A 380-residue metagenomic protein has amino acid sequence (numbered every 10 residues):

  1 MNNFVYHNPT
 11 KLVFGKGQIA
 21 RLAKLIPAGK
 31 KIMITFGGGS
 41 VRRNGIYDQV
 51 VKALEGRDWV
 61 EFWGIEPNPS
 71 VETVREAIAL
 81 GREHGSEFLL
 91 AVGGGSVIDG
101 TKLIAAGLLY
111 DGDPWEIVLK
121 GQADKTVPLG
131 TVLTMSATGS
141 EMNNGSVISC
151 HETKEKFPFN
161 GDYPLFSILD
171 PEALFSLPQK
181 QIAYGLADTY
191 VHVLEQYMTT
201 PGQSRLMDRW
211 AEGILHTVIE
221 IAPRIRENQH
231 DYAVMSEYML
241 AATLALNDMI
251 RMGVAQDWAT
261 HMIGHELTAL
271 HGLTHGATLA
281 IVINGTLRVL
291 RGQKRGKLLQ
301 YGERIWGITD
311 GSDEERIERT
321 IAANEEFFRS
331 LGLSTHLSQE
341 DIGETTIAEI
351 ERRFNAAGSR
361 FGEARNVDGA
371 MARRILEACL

Functional and structural regions predicted by a protein language model:
M1-F88, L337-S338: ATP/NTP phosphate-donor binding region
T10, A20, Y110-L206, Q300: A glycine/threonine-rich phosphate-anchoring loop and its flanking beta-alpha core in nucleotide/phosphate-binding
P67-P69, S96, I104-L108, T134-A137 (+2 more regions): Acidic, glycine-rich active-site loops and adjacent beta-strand->loop/helix elements that engage anionic groups
I78, V97-D111, M142-N143: Short Gly/Thr/Asp-enriched flexible loops that form oxyanion-binding sites at enzyme active sites
S86-K102, T134-S136, S140, L270-L273: Glycine/serine-rich anion-binding loops at beta->alpha junctions that coordinate negatively charged ligand groups
Q196, T200-E318, A322-A323: Active-site segments that bind and position negatively charged phosphate/pyrophosphate groups
L298, I308-L380: C-terminal charged capping/lid subdomain of soluble metabolic enzymes
